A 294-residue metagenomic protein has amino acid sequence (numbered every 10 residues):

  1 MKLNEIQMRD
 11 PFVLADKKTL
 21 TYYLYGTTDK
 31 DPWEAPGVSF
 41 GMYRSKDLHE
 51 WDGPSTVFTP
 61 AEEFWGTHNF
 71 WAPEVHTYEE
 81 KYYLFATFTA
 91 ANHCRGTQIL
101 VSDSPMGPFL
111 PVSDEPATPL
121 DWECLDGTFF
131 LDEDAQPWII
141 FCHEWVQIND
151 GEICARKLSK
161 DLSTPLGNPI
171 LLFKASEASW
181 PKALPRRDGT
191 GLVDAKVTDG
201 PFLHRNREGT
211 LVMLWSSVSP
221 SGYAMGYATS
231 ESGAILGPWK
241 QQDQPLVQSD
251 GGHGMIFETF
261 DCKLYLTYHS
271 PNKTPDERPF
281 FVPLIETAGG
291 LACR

Functional and structural regions predicted by a protein language model:
M1-R294: Carbohydrate-active catalytic/glycan-binding domains of CAZyme proteins, especially the secreted or lumenal ectodomains
